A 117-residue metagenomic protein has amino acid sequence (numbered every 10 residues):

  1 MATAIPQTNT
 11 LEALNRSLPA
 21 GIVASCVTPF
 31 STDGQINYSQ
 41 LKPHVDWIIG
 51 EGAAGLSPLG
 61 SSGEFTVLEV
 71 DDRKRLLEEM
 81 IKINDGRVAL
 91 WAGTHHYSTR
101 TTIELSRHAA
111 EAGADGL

Functional and structural regions predicted by a protein language model:
A2-A24, T28-L117: Active-site beta->alpha loop and helix N-cap motifs at the rims of alpha/beta catalytic domains
